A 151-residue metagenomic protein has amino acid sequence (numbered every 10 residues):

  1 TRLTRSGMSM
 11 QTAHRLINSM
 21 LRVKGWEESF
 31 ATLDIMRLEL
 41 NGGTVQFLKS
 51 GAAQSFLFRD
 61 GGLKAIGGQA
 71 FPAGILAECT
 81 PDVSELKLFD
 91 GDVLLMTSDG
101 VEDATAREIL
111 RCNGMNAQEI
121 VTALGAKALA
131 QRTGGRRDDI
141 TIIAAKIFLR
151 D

Functional and structural regions predicted by a protein language model:
T1-D60, R132-R137, A144-A145: Catalytic core of PPM/PP2C metal-dependent serine/threonine phosphatase domains
S19-M20, T80-V83, A126-L129: Glycine-rich, charged/polar anion/phosphate-binding loops that engage phosphate groups from diverse ligands
W26-I35, K64-R107, T133-R137: Acidic loop->beta-strand submotif enriched in PP2C/PPM serine/threonine phosphatases
R59-G61, R107-L110: Short amphipathic alpha-helical segments
N113-E119: A short, gly/pro- and small-residue-rich
V121-T133: Low-complexity, intrinsically disordered Gly/Pro/Thr-rich segments
F148-D151: Intrinsically disordered or compositionally simple regulatory linkers and C-terminal tails in signal-transduction
